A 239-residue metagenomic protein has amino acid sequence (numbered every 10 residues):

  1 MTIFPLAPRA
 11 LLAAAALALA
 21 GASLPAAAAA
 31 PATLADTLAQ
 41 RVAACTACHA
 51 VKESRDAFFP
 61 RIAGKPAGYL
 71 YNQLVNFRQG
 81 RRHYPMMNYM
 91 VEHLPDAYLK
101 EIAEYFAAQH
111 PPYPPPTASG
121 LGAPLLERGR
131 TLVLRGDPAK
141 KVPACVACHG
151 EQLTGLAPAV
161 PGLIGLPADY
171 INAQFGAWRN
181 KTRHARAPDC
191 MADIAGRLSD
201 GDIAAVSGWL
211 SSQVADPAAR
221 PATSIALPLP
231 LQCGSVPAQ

Functional and structural regions predicted by a protein language model:
T2-A14: Bacterial N-terminal signal peptides that target proteins for export
A15, S54-R55, T154-A157: Short glycine-enriched loop/turn motifs at secondary-structure junctions
A20-A27: N-terminal signal peptide c-region/cleavage motif recognized by signal peptidases
A30-V42, V51, P85, Y89-E92 (+2 more regions): Flexible coil segments in periplasmic/lumen-exposed cytochrome c-class electron-transfer proteins
A32-G80, Y84: The feature marks the first
D56-R61, N88-V91, P158-V160, D193: Short, recurring structural edge motifs at helix starts
R61-G64, H93, G162-G165, R197: Short, conserved sequence motifs enriched in acidic/basic residues, glycine, and aromatics that mark functional "hot
G64-N88, L121, G165-G176, N180-D189 (+1 more regions): Extended intrinsically disordered, low-complexity coil regions enriched in Ser, Thr, Gly, Ala and often Pro
